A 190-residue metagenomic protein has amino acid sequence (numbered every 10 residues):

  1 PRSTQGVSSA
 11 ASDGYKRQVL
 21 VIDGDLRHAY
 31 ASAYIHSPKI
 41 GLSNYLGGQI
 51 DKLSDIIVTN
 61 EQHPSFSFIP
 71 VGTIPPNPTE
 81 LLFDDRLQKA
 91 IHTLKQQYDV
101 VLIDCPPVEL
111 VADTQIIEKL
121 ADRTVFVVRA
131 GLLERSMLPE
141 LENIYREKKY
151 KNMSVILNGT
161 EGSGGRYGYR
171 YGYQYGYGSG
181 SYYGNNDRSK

Functional and structural regions predicted by a protein language model:
P1-A11: Positively charged, low-complexity/disordered segments
S9-K190: P-loop NTP-binding module
